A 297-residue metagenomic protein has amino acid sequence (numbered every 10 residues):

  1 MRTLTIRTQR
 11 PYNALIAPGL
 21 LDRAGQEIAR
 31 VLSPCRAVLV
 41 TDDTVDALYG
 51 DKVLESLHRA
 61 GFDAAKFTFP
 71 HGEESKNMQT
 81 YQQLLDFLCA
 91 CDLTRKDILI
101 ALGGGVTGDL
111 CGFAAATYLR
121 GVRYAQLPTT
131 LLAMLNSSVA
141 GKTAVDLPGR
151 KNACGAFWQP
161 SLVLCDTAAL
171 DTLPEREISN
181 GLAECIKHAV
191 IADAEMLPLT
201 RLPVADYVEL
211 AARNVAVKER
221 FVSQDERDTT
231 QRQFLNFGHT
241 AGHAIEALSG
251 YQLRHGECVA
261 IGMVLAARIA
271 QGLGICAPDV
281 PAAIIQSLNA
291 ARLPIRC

Functional and structural regions predicted by a protein language model:
M1-I98: ATP/NTP phosphate-donor binding region
L15, F113-L202: A glycine/threonine-rich phosphate-anchoring loop and its flanking beta-alpha core in nucleotide/phosphate-binding
V31-L32, D92-T94, T117-L119, D146-L147 (+3 more regions): Solvent-exposed alpha-helices and their adjacent loops that cap or buttress functional pockets in soluble metabolic
H71-G72, L102-G104, F237-G238: Glycine-rich beta-strand-to-loop/alpha-helix junction loops that act as flexible
L85-L99, C111-Q126: Non-catalytic interfacial helical region
V106-F113, M134-L135, A244: Short glycine/serine/threonine-rich phosphate/pyrophosphate-binding segments that cradle anionic phosphate groups
P198-C297: Active-site segments that bind and position negatively charged phosphate/pyrophosphate groups
